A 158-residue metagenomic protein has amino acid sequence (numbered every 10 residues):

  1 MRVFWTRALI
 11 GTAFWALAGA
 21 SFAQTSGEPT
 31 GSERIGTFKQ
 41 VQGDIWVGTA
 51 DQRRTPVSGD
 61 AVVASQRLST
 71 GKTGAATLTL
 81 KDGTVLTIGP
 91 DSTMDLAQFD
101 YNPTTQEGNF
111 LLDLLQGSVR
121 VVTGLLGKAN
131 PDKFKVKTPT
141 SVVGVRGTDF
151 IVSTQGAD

Functional and structural regions predicted by a protein language model:
M1-T12: Bacterial N-terminal signal peptides that target proteins for export
A23-L68, K72-D158: Flexible, surface-exposed loop/linker segments and immediately adjacent secondary-structure boundaries
